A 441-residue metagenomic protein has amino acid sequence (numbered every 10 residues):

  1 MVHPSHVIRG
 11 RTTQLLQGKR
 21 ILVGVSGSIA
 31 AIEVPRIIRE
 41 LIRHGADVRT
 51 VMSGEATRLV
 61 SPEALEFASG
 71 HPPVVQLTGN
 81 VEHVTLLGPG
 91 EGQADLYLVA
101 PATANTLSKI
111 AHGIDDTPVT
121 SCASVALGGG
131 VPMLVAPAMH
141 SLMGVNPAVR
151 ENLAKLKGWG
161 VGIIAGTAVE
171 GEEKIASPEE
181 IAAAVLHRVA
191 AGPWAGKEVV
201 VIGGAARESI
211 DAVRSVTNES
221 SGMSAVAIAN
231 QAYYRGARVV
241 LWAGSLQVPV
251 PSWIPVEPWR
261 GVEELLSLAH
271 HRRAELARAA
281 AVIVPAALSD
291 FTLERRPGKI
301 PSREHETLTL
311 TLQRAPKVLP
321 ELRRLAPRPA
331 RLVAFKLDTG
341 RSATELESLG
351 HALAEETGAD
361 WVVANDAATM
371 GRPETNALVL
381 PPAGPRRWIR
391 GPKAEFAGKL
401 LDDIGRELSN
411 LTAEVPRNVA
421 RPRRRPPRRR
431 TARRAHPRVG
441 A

Functional and structural regions predicted by a protein language model:
M1-A441: A cross-family phosphate/adenosyl-ligand binding-site feature
